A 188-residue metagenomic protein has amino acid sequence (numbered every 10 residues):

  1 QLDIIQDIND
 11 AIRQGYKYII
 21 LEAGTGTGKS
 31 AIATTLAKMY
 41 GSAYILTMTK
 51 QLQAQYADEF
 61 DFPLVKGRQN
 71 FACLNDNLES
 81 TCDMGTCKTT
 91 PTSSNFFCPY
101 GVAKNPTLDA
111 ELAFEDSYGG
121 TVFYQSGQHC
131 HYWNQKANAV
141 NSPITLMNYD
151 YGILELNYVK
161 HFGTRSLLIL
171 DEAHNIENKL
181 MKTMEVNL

Functional and structural regions predicted by a protein language model:
Q1-I20: Conserved pre-motif I regulatory segment
Q14-A33: Walker A/P-loop
Y16-I20, S42-Y44, I144, L167: Residue-level preference for the first positions of well-ordered beta-strands
T25, S42-P143, I153: A substrate-engagement module of RecA-like helicase motors
T35, M39: Active-site signature of alpha/beta-hydrolase-fold catalytic machinery across serine- and Asp/Cys-nucleophile hydrolases
A57-E59, N157-K160, M181-K182: Short amphipathic alpha-helical segments
A137-A139, K160-G163: Conserved catalytic network of the ASCE P-loop NTPase/AAA+ motor domain
T145, Y151, G163-L188: SF2 helicase catalytic motif II
